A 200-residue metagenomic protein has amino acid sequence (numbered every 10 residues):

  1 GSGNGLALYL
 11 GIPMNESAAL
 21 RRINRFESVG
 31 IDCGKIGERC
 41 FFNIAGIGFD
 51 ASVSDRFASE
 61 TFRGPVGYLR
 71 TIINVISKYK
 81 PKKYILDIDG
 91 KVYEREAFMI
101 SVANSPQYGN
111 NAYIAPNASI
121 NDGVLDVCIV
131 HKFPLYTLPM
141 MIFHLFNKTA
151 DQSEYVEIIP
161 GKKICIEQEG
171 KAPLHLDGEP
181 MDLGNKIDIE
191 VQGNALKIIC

Functional and structural regions predicted by a protein language model:
G1-F98: Catalytic core of DAGKc-family lipid kinases
S2-L6, I100, C128-V130, L138: Hydrophobic alpha-helical segments that either span membranes
G34, V53, I100, V127 (+2 more regions): A residue-level signal for conserved active-site and pocket-lining positions in enzyme catalytic cores
I36, S54-R56, V102, V130 (+1 more regions): Short beta-strand-to-turn element immediately C-terminal to the catalytic PLP-Schiff-base lysine in fold type I
G46, D50, S101-A115: Glycine-rich phosphate/pyrophosphate-binding beta-alpha loops
D50-V53, E94-E96, Y108-N111, L135-L138: Short acidic/glycine-rich loop or secondary-structure boundary segments that cap or lie
S59-G67, P116-Y136: Gly/Ser/Thr-rich active-site loops/lids in small-molecule metabolic enzymes that frequently grip phosphoryl groups
I88-D89, E94, S119, I129-C200: ATP/nucleoside-binding phosphotransfer catalytic cores, i.e., glycine-rich phosphate-binding loops
